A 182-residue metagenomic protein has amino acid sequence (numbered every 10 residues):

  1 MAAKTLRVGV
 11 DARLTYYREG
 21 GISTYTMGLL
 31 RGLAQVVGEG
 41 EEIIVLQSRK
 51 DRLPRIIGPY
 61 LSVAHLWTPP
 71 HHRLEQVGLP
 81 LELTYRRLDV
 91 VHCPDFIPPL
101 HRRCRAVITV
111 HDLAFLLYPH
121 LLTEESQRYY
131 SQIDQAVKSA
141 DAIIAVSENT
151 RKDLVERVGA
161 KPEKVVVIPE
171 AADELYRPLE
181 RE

Functional and structural regions predicted by a protein language model:
M1-E182: Carbohydrate transferase catalytic cores enriched for Leloir-type hexosyltransferases
